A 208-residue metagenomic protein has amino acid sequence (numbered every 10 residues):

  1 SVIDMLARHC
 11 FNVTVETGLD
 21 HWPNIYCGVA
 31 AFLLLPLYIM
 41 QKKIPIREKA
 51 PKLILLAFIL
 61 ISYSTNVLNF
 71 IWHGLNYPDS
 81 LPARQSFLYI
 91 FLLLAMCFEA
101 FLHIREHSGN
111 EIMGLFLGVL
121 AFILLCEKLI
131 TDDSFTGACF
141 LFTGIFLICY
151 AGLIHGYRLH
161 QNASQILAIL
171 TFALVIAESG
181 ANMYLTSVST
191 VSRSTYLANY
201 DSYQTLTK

Functional and structural regions predicted by a protein language model:
S1-K42, I46-P51, F58, T65-N66 (+3 more regions): Periplasmic/ER-lumenal interhelical loops and adjacent helix-loop junctions in multi-pass membrane proteins
L53-I61, T65-V67, N76-S202: Contiguous transmembrane helix-bundle modules in multi-pass membrane proteins
K208: Short periplasmic/luminal acceptor-recognition loop of GT-C membrane glycosyltransferases, typified by
